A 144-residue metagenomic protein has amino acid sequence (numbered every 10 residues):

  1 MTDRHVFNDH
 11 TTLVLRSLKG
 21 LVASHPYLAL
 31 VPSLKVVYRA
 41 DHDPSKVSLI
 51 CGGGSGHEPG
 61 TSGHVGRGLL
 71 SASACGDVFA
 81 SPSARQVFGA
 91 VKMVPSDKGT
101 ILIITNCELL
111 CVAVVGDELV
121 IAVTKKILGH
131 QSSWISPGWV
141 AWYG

Functional and structural regions predicted by a protein language model:
M1-L49, R67: N-terminal amphipathic/basic leader segments beginning at the initiator methionine
R4, V47-G54, L70-S73, D77 (+3 more regions): Short glycine-rich or small-residue beta-strand-to-loop segments that form or flank ligand, phosphate, metal/Fe-S
H10-L21, P32, T61, V65 (+3 more regions): General structural feature for long, well-ordered alpha-helical segments within catalytic domains of soluble enzymes
S17-A29, S73, V91, P95 (+1 more regions): Structural signal for hydrophobic packing residues in well-ordered secondary-structure cores of soluble enzyme domains
V36-P44, G89-K98: Glycine-rich phosphate/diphosphate-binding loops that line cofactor/substrate pockets in enzymes
H42, G54-H57: Short active-site-proximal "capping" loops at secondary-structure junctions
H57, T61-D97: Glycine-rich oxoanion-binding loops at beta->alpha junctions
